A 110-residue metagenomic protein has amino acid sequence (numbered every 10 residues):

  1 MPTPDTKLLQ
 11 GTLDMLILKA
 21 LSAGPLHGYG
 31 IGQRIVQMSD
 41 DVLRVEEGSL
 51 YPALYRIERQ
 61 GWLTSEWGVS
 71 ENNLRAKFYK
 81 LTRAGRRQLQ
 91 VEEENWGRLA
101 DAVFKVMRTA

Functional and structural regions predicted by a protein language model:
M1-P2: Intrinsically disordered, low-complexity and often Lys/Arg-enriched segments
T6-S49: N-terminal helix-turn-helix DNA-binding core of bacterial DNA-binding proteins
A23, G68-E71: Short polar/acidic secondary-structure junctions
L50-I57: Basic amphipathic alpha-helical segments that dock to polyanions
G61: Glycine-centered, phosphate/nucleic-acid-interacting loop/turn motifs that mediate DNA/RNA or nucleotide
S65: Short beta-strand "wing" residues that participate in macromolecule-binding interfaces
E71-E93: Basic, amphipathic "hinge/linker" alpha-helix immediately C-terminal to the N-terminal HTH DNA-binding motif
R86-A110: Amphipathic alpha-helical dimerization/coiled-coil segments that flank or bridge DNA-binding/regulatory modules
